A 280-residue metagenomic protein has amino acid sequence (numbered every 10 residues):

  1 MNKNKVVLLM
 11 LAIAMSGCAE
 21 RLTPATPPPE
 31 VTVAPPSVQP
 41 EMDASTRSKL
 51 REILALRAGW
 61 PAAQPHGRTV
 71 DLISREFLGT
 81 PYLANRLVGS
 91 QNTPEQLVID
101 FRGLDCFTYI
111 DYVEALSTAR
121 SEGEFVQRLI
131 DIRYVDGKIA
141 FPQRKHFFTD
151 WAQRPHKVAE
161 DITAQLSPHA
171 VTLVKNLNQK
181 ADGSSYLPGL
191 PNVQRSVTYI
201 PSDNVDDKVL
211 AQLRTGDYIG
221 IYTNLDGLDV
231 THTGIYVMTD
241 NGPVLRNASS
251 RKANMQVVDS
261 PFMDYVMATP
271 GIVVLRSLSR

Functional and structural regions predicted by a protein language model:
M1-V7: Bacterial N-terminal signal peptides that target proteins for export
A12-I13: Short, linear, compositionally biased motifs with a strong N-terminal bias
S16-G17: C-terminal motif of bacterial Sec signal peptides marking the signal peptidase cleavage site
P27-L104: Cationic-aromatic interfacial patches
T80-R195, R214, G220-I221, M238-G242 (+1 more regions): Acidic/His-rich structured neighborhood in mature extracellular/periplasmic domains
T198-V209, T223: Short alpha-helix capping/helix-loop boundary micro-motifs
K208-Q212, L228: Short, surface-exposed secondary-structure edge patches
G220-S279: C-terminal soluble interaction/assembly domains
